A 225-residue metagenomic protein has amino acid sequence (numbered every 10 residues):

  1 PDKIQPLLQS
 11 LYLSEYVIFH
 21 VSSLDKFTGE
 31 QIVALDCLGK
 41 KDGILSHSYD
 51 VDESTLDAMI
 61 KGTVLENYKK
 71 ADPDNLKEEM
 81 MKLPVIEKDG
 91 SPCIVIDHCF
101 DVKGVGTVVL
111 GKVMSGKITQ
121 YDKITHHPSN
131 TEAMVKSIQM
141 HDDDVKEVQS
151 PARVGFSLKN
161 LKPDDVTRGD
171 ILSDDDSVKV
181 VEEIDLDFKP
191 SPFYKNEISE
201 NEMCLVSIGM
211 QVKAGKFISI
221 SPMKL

Functional and structural regions predicted by a protein language model:
P1: Conserved G1/Walker A P-loop phosphate-binding module
I4-N67: Conserved C-terminal guanine-recognition region of P-loop GTPase G domains, centered on the G4
L8-S10, D36, K88, F100-V102 (+3 more regions): Replace "in large, NTP-powered and nucleic-acid-processing enzymes" with "in large, NTP-powered factors and other
V21, P128, M210: Residues that form ligand- and interface-recognition hot spots within folded domains
T28-E30, M140-H141, Q211-K213: Short amphipathic beta-strand starts and helix->beta connectors
L65-V166, I171-P190: Conserved catalytic-core segments of large NTP-driven translation/proteostasis enzymes
D176-L225: Basic, glycine-rich polyanion-binding accessory segments appended to enzymes
